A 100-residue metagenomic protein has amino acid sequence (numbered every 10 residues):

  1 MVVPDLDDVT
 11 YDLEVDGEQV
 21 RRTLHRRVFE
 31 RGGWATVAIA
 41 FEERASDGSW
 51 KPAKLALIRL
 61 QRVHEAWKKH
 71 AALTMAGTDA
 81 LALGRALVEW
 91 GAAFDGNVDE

Functional and structural regions predicted by a protein language model:
M1-E100: Positively charged, low-complexity terminal tracts and the immediately adjacent first secondary-structure elements
